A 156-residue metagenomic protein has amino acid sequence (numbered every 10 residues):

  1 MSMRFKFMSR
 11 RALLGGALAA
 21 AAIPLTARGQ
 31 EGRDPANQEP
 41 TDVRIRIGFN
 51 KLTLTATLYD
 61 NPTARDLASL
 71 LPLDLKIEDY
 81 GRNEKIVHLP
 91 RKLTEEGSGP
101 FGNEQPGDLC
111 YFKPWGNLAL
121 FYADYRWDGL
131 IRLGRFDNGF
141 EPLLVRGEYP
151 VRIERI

Functional and structural regions predicted by a protein language model:
S2-A19: N-terminal secretory signal peptides and thylakoid transit peptides that target proteins across membranes
P24-G48: C-terminal segment of N-terminal export signals and the immediately downstream linker at the start of the mature
K51-T57: Second-shell loop/turn segments in exported
D74, G81-G99, N103: Compact, glycine-rich, soluble single-domain proteins
N117-A123: Short, Lys/Arg- and Gly-enriched loop/turn segments at beta-strand edges
R135-I156: Well-ordered alpha/beta subsegment
